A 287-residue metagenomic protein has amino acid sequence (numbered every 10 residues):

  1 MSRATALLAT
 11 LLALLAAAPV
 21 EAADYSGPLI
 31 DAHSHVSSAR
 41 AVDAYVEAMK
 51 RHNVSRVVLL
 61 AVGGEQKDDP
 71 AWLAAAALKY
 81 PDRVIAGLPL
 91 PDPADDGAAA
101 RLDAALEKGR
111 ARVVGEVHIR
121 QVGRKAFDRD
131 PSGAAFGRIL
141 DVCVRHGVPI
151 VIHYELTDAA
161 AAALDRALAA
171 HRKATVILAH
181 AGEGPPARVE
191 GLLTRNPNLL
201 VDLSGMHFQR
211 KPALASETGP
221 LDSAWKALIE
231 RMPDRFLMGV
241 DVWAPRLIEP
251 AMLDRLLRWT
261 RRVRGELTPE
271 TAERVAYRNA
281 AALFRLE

Functional and structural regions predicted by a protein language model:
S2, A23, P28, D43-E47 (+4 more regions): Mid-to-C-terminal alpha-helical segments outside catalytic/metal-binding sites
A6-A16: Bacterial N-terminal signal peptides
A9-T10, V20, P220: Cleavable N-terminal signal peptides
A22-S38: Replace "His-x-His-based motif
D24, K67-I150, G205-F208, L214-A215: Active-site gating/metal-coordination segments in enzymes
I30-S34, V57-L60, V84-P89, V113-E116 (+4 more regions): Hydrophobic faces of well-ordered beta-strands that scaffold small-molecule active sites in alpha/beta enzyme cores
S34-V42, A61-D69, P91-A98, V122-R129 (+4 more regions): Acidic-and-aromatic substrate-binding clefts and catalytic sites of carbohydrate-active enzymes
D82, R129-M238: Catalytic pocket-lining loop regions of alpha/beta-barrel enzymes, especially the amidohydrolase/enolase/GH5 lineages
